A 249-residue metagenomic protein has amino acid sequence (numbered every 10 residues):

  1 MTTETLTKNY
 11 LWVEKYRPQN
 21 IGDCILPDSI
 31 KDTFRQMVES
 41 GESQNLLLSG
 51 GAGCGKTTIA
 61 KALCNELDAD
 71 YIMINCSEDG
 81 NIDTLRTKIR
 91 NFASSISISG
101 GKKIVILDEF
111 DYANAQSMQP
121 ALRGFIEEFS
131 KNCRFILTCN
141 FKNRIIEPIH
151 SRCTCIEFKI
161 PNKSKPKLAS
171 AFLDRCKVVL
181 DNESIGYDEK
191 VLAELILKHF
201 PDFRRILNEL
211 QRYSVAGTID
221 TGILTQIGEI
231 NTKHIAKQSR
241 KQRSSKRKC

Functional and structural regions predicted by a protein language model:
M1-S164, S170-A171, E194, N208-Q211 (+1 more regions): P-loop/Walker A NTP-binding region and its immediately flanking N-terminal helices in P-loop NTPase folds
Y10, S164-K167, L180-E183, L224-E229 (+1 more regions): A short, ordered amphipathic alpha-helix with a cationic face
P27, P201-D202: Short loop-to-helix capping motifs
N65, D181, L197: Short polybasic/polar patches that bind polyanions
P166-A193: Helix-loop-helix "sensor" segment of P-loop NTPases
G186-H199, I219-I223: Short conserved motifs of the RecA-like P-loop NTPase core
A193-K198, R204-A216: C-terminal helical "lid" of AAA+/P-loop NTPase domains
A216-Q242: Loop-to-helix "switch" segment enriched in basic and acidic residues adjacent to catalytic/ligand pockets
